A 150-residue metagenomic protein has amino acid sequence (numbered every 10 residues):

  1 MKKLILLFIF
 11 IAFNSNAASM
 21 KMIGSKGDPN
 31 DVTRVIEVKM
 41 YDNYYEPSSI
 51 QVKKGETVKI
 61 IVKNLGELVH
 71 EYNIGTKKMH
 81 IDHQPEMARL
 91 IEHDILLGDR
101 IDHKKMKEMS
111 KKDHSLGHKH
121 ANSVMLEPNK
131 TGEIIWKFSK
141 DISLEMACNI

Functional and structural regions predicted by a protein language model:
L4-F13: Sec-dependent N-terminal signal peptides
A18-S25, N30, Y44, K63-L68 (+1 more regions): Extracellular/periplasmic metallocenter environments
D28-T57: N-terminal edge beta-strand
K39-Y41, K53, G75, E127 (+1 more regions): A structural detector for beta-sheet-dominated domains
Y72: His/Met- and acidic-residue-enriched segments that coordinate or traffic transition-metal cofactors and support
T76-D82: Short edge-strand/loop segments of extracellular domains
Q84-A88: Outer-membrane beta-barrel and related beta-rich outer-membrane complex signature in Gram-negative bacteria
